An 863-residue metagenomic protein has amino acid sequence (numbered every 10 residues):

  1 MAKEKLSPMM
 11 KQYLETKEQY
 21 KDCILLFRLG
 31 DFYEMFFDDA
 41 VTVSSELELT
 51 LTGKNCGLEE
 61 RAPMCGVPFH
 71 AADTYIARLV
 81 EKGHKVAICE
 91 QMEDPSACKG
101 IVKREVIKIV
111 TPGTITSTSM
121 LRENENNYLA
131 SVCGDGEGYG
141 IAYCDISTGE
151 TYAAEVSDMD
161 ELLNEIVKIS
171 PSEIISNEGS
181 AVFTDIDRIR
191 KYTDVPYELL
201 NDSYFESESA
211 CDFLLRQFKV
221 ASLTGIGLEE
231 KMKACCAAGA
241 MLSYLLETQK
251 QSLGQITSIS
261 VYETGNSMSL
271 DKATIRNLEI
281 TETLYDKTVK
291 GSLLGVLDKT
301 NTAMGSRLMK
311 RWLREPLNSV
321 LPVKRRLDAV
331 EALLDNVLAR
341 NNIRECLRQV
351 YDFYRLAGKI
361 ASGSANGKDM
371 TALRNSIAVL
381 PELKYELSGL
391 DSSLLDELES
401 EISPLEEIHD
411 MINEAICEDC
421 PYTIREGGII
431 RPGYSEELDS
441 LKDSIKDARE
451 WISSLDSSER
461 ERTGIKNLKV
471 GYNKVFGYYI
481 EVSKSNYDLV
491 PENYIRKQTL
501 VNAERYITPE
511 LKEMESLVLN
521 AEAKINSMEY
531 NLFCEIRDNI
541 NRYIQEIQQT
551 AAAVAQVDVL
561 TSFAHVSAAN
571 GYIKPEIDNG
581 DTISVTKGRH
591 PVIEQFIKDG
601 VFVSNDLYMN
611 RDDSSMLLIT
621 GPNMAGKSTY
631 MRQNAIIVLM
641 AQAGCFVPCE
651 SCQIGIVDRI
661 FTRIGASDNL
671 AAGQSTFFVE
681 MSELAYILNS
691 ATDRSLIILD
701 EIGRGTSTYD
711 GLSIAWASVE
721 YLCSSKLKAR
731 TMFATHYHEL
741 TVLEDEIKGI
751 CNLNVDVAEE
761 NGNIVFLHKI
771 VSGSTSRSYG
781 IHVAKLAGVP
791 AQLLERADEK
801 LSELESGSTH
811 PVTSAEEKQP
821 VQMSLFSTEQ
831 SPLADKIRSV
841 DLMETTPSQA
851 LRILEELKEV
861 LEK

Functional and structural regions predicted by a protein language model:
A2-A332, R348-A361, A365-S457, S584: Charged catalytic and DNA/RNA-contacting regions of genome-maintenance and nucleic-acid-processing enzymes
A2-K3, K11-E15, D22, R537 (+4 more regions): Conserved phosphate-binding elements of NTP-dependent enzyme cores
F37-A40, K231, N301-T302, S306 (+8 more regions): ATPase nucleotide-binding head domains, primarily ABC-like/P-loop NTPase cores
C89, P112-L121, S252, S388-L394 (+5 more regions): Active-site phosphate-binding and catalytic loops of NTP-dependent enzymes
F205-D212, M268-K272, L284, N375-E450 (+3 more regions): Amphipathic heptad-repeat alpha-helical coiled-coil/stalk segments that mediate oligomerization, filament/stalk
R344-L347, F353, T371-R374, Q548-Q556 (+1 more regions): Hydrophobic alpha-helical segments characteristic of transmembrane helices
N366-D369, M843-K863: Short, amphipathic C-terminal "tail helix"
L500, E504-D538: Extended, charged coiled-coil "arm/hinge" scaffolds of SMC/Rad50-like chromosome-maintenance ATPases and other large
